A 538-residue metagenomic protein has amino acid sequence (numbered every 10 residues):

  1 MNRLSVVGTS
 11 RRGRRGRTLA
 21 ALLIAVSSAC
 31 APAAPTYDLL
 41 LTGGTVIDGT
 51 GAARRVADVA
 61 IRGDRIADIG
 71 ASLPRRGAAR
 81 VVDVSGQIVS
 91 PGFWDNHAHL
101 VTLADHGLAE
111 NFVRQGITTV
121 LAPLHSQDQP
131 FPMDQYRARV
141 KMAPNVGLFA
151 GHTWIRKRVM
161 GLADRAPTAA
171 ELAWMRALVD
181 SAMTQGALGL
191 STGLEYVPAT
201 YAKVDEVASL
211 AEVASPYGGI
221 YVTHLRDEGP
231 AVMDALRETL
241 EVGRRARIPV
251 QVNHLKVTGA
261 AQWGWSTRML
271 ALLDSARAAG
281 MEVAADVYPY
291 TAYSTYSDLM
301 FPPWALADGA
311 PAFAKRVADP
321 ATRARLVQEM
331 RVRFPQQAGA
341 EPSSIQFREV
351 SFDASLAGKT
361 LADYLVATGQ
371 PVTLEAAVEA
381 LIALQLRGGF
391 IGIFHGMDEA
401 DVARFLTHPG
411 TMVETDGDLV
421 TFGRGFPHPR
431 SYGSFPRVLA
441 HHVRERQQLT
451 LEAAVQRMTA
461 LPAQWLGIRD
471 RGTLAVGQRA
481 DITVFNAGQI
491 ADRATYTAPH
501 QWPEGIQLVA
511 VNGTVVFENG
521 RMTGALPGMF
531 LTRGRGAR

Functional and structural regions predicted by a protein language model:
N2-L19: Bacterial N-terminal signal peptides that target proteins for export
T18-A29: Bacterial N-terminal signal peptides
A34-L40, V46-S90, D492: Histidine-rich, glycine-flanked metal-binding segment
D38, V46-D58, G389-V402, R446-V455 (+1 more regions): Acidic, glycine-enriched loop/beta-strand segments at the rims of small-molecule binding/catalytic pockets
G44, R404-G410, T415-D416, T483-M529: C-terminal cap of metal-dependent C-N hydrolases
D83-L100, A104-T192, A211-G218, R277 (+2 more regions): Divalent-metal coordination cores built from histidine and acidic residues
L148-A150, R158-A169, A173-V197, A211 (+3 more regions): Active-site neighborhoods of metal-dependent hydrolases
S181-T239: Divalent metal-binding pocket/active-site signature
